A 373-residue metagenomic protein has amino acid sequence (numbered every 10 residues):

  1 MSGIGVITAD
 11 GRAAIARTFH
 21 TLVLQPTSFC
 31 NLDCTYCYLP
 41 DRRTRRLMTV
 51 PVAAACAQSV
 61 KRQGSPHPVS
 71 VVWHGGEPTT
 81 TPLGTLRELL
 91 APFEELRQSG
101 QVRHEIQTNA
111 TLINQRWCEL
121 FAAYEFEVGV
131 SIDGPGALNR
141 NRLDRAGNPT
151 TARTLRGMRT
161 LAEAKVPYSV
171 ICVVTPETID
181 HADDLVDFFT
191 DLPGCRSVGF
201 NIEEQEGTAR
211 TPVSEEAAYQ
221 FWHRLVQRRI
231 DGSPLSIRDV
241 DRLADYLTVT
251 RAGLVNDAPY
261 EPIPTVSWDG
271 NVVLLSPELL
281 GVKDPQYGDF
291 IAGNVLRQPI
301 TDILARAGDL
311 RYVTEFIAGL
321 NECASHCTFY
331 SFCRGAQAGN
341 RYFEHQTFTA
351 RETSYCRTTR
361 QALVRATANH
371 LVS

Functional and structural regions predicted by a protein language model:
M1-V23, P66: N-terminal [4Fe-4S]-dependent radical SAM core
I15-P51: Canonical Radical SAM [4Fe-4S] cluster-binding loop centered on the CxxxCxxC motif and its immediate flanking residues
P26-D33, E77-T80, E322-H326, Y330-S331: Cysteine-centered iron-sulfur cluster-binding motifs in ferredoxin-type domains/subunits of redox enzymes
P40-R45, N141-N148, F343-E344: Short glycine-enriched, charge-decorated loop/helix-capping segments at active-site entrances that position
R43, G76-T80, T175-P176, K283: Short histidine/acidic/glycine/proline-rich micro-motifs that form metal- and phosphate-coordinating active-site loops
A54-V72, T81-Q205: Radical SAM/AdoMet-radical enzyme domain recognition
R142-V272, P277-V295: Radical SAM enzyme [4Fe-4S]-AdoMet core and its adjacent flexible, acidic and glycine-rich loops/tails across
V282-S373: Flexible mid-to-C-terminal extensions adjoining Fe-S/redox cofactors in radical SAM and related proteins
